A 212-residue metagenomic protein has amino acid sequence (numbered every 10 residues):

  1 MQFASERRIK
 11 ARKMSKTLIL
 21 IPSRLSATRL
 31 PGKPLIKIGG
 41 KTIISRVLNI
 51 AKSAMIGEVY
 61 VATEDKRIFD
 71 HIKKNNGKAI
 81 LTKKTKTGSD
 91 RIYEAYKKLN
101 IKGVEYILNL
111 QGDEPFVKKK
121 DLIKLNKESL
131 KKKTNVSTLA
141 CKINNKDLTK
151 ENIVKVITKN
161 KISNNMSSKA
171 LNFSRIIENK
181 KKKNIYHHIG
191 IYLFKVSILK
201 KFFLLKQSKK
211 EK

Functional and structural regions predicted by a protein language model:
S15-T63: N-terminal glycine-rich phosphate-binding loop and ensuing alpha1 helix
I56, I101-V104, K131-N135: Short, high-confidence coil segments that cap the C-terminus of an alpha-helix and link into the following beta-strand
Y60, K66-K127: Short phosphate-binding loop-to-helix
V117-K206: Conserved core of the sugar-phosphate nucleotidyltransferase
K206-K212: Donor nucleotide-sugar recognition loop
